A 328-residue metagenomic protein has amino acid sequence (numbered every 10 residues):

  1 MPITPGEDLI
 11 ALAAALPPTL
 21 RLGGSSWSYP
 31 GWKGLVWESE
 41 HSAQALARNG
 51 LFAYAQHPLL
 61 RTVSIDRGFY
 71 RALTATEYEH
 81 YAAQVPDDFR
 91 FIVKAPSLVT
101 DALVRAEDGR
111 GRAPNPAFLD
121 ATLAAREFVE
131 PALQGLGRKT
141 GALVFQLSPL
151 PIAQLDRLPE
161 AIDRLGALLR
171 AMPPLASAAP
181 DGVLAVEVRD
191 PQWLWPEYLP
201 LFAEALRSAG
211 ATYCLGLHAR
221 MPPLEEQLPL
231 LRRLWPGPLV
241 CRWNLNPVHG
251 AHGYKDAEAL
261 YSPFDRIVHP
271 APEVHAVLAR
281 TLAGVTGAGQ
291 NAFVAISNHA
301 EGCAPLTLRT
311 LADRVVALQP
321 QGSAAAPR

Functional and structural regions predicted by a protein language model:
M1-R328: Residues lining hydrophobic/aromatic ligand-binding pockets adjacent to catalytic sites
